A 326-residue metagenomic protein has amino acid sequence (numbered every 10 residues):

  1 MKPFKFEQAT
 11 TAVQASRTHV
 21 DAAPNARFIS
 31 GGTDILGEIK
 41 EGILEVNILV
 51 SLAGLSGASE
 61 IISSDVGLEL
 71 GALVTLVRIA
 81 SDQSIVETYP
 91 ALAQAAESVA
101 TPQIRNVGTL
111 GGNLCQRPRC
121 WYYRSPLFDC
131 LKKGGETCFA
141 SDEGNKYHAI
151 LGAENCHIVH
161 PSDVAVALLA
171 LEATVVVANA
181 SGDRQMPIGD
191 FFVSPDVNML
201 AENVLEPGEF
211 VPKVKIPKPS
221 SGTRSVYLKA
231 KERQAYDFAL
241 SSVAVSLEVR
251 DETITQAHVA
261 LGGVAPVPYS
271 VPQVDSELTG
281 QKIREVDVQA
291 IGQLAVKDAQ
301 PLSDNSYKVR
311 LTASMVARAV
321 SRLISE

Functional and structural regions predicted by a protein language model:
M1-E326: C-terminal structural segment of proteins
